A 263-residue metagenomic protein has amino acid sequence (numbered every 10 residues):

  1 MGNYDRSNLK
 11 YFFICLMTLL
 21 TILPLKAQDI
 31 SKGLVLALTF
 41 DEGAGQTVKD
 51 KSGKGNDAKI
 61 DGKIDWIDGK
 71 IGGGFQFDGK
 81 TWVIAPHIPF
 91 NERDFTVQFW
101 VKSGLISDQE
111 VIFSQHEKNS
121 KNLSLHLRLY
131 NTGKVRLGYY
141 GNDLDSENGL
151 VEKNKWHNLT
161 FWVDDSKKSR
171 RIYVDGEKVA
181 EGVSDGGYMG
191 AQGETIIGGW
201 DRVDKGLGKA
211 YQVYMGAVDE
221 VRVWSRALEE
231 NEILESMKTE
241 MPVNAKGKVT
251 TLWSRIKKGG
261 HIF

Functional and structural regions predicted by a protein language model:
M1-Y11: N-terminal secretory signal peptides that target proteins for export/translocation
G2, L16-K80, A180, L234-F263: Extracytoplasmic low-complexity segments
S31-V35, G43-K51, D78-R136, V163-Y173 (+5 more regions): Extracellular glycan-recognition modules
L34, F95, K155-H157, A217: Hydrophobic core residues within well-ordered beta-strands of beta-rich domains
N91, V151-K153, M215: Short sequence motifs at beta-strands and strand-loop junctions characteristic of Gram-negative outer-membrane
V135-N158, L207-G208: Short, aromatic/His-centered strand-loop micro-motif at the edge of beta-sheets
Y140-D145, Q192-D219: Extracellular glycan-interaction patches encoded by glycine-rich segments
